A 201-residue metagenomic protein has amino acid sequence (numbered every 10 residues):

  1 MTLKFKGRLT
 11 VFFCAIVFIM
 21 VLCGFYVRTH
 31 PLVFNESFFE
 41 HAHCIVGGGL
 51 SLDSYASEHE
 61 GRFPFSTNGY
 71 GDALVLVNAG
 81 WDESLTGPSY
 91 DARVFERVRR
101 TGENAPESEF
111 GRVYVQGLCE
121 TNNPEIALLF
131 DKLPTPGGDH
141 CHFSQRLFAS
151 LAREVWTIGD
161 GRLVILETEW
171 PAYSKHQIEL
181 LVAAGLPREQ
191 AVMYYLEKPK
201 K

Functional and structural regions predicted by a protein language model:
M1-L22: N-terminal Sec-pathway targeting helices
F13-C14, F18, H30-P31, E36 (+1 more regions): Low-complexity, intrinsically disordered short peptide segments enriched in small/polar/basic residues
G24-A92, R162-K200: Conserved hydrophobic/amphipathic alpha-helical signal-anchor segments
E96-S174, Y194-E197: Active-site-flanking ligand-binding surface segments in enzyme catalytic domains
